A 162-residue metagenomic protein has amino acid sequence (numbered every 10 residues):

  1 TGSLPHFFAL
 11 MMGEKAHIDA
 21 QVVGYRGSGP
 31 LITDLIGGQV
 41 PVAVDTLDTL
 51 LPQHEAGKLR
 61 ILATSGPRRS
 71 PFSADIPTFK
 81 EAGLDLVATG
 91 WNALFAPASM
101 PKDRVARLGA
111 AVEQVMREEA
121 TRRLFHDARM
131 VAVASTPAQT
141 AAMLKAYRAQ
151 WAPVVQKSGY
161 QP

Functional and structural regions predicted by a protein language model:
T1-P162: Conserved, function-defining micro-sites of small-solute handling proteins
